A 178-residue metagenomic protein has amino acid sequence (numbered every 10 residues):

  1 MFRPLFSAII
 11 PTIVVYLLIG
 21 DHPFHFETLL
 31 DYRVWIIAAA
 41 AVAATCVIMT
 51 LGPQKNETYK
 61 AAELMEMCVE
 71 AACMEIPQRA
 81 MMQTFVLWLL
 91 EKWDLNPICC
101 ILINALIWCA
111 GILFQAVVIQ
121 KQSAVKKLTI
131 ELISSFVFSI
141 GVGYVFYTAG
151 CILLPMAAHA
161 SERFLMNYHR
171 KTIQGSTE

Functional and structural regions predicted by a protein language model:
M1-L17, Y32-A41: Alpha-helical transmembrane segments in multi-pass membrane proteins
P11-H22, R79-F85: Membrane-embedded alpha-helical segments in integral membrane proteins
V15-H22, V47-P53, R170: Structural signal for the C-terminal ends of transmembrane alpha-helices and the immediately following loop
G20-L29, V86-K92: Membrane-interface helix termini and inter-helical loops of multi-pass transporters
F24-F26, G52-E57, Q120-Q122: Membrane-interface helix caps and helix-loop-helix hairpins in membrane proteins
F26-A39, Y59-A61: Juxtamembrane helix-entry segments on the extracytoplasmic side of multipass membrane proteins
I36-T50, E66-P77: Alpha-helical transmembrane segments of multi-pass integral membrane proteins
A61-E178: Transmembrane helix-loop-helix hairpins at the membrane interface of multi-pass integral membrane proteins
